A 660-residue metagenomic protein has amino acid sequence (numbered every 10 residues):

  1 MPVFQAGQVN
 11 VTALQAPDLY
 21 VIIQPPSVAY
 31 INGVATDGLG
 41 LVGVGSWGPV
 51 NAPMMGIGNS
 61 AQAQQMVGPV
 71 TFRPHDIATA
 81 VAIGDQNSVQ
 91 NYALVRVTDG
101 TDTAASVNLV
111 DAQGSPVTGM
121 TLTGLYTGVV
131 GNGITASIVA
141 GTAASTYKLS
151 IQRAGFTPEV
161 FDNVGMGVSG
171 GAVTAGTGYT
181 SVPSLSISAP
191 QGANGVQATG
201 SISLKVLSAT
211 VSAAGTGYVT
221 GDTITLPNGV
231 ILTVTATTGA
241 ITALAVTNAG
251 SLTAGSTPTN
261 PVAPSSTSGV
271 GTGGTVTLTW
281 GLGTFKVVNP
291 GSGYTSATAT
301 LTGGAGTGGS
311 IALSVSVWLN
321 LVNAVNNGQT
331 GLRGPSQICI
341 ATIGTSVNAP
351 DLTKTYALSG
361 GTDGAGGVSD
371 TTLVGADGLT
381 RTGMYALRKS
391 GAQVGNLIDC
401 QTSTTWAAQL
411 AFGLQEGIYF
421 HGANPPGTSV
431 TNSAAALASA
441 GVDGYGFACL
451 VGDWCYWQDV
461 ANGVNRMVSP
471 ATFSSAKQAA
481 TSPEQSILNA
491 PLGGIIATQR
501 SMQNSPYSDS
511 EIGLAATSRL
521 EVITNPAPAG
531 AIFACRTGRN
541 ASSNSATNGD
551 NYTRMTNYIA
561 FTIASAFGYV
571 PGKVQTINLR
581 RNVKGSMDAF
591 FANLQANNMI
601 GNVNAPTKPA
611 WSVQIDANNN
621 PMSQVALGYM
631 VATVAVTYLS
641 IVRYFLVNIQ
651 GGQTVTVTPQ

Functional and structural regions predicted by a protein language model:
M1-G165, S314-V583, F590-D616: A glycine- and small-residue-enriched flexible loop/hinge signal that marks low-structured segments
P116-T118, N132, A143-Y147, V196-A198 (+9 more regions): Residues at beta-strand starts and edge strands
T121, K148-S150, S208, A243 (+3 more regions): Beta-strand secondary-structure signal
V139-G141, T235, T637: Short beta-strand micro-motifs enriched in acidic
R153-G155, Q191, A305, S640: Solvent-exposed strand-loop boundary residues in beta-sheet-rich modules
G165-V317: Conserved, function-critical positions that sit in or immediately flank catalytic and ligand-binding motifs
S251, C400-T402, G427, N618-N620 (+1 more regions): Short, glycine-/Ser/Thr-/acidic-enriched flexible segments
I600-Q660: Compositionally biased, low-complexity/repeat regions
